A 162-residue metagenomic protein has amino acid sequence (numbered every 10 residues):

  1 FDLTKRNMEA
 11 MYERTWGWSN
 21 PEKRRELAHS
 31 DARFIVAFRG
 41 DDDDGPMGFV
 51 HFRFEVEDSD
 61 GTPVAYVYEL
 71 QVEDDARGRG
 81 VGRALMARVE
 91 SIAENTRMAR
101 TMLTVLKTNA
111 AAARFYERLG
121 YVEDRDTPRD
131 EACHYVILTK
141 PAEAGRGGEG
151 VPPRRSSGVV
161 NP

Functional and structural regions predicted by a protein language model:
D2-D75, M86, I92, P141-G145 (+1 more regions): Acetyl-CoA-dependent GNAT
V36, A99, I137-T139: An acidic/histidine-cluster motif and surrounding catalytic segment that typifies divalent-metal-assisted enzyme active
M47, T62, R100, Y116 (+1 more regions): Short edge beta-strand segments in beta-sheet-rich domains
E73-D75, R79, K107-T108: Active-site acidic-Proline motif in GNAT/NAT acetyltransferases
R83, N95, K107-D126, D130-V136: Conserved active-site alpha-helix within GNAT-family acetyltransferase domains
A93-T104: Conserved GNAT acetyl-CoA-binding A-motif
